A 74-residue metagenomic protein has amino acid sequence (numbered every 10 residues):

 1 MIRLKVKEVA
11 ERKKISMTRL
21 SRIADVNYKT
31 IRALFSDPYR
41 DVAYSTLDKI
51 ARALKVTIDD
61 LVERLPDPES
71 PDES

Functional and structural regions predicted by a protein language model:
M1-R19: A short, Lys/Arg-rich alpha-helix, primarily the initiator
R3-L4, Y28, Y44-L47: Short alpha-helical elements of helix-turn-helix
V6, L20, I31, I50-A51 (+1 more regions): Hydrophobic packing within well-folded, soluble alpha/beta domains
E8, A33, V62-S74: Short, charged recognition helix plus adjacent turn of helix-turn-helix-like nucleic-acid-binding domains
E11, D25, S36, P66: Residue-level detection of the helix-turn-helix DNA-binding "recognition helix"
E11, R22, R52: Alpha-helical residues within the helix-turn-helix
I15-A33: Short alpha-helical DNA-recognition segment
P38-R52: Short, basic-rich loop-to-helix N-cap that marks the start of a DNA-contacting helix
